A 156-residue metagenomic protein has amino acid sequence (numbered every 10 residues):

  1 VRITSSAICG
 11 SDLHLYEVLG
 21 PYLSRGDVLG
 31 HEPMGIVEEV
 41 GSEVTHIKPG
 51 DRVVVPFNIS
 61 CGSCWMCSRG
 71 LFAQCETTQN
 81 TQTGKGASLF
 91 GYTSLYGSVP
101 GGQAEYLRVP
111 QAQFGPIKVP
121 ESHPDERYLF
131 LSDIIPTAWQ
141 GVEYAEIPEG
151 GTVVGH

Functional and structural regions predicted by a protein language model:
V1-S6, L19-S68, F72-A73, T81 (+2 more regions): Glycine-rich beta-strand-centered segment in the early N-terminal region that forms part of a ligand/cofactor-binding
C9, I36, V154: Conserved Rossmann-like nucleotide-binding pocket used by diverse enzymes that bind dinucleotide cofactors
S11, E38, S132: Active-site flanking residues adjacent to catalytic metal/cofactor-binding acidic residues
S11-E17: Cytochrome P450 core scaffold surrounding the K-helix E-X-X-R motif and the conserved "meander" helix-loop region
H14, H31, Q140: Histidine-centered active-site/metal-ligand motif
D51-V53, T152-H156: Beta-strand segments within the central parallel beta-sheet cores of soluble alpha/beta enzyme folds
S63-V154: NAD(P)H dinucleotide-binding glycine-rich loop of Rossmann-like/cofactor-binding domains, especially the beta1-alpha1
